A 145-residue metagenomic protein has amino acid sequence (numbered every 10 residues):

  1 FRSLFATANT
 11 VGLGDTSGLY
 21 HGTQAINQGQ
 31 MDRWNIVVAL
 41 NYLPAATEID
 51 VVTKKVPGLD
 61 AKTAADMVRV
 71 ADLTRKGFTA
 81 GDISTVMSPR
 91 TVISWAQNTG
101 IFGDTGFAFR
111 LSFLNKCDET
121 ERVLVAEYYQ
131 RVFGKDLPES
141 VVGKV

Functional and structural regions predicted by a protein language model:
F1-V145: C-terminal regulatory/interaction module of P-loop NTP-utilizing enzymes
